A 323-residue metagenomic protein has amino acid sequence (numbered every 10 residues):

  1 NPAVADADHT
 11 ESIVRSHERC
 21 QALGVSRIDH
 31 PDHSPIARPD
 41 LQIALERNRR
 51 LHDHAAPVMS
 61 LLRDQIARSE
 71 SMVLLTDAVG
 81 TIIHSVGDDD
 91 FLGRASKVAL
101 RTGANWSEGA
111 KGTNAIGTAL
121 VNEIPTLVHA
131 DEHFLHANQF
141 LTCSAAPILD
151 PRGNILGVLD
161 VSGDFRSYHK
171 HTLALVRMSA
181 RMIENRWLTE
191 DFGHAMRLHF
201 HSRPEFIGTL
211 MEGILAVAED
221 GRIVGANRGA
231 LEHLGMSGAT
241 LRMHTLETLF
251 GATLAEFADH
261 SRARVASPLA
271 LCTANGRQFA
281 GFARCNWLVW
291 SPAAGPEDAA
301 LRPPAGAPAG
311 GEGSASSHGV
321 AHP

Functional and structural regions predicted by a protein language model:
N1-A110, N114-L127, F140, L149-D220 (+1 more regions): Intrinsically disordered, low-complexity terminal regulatory regions
F91-R94, H136, F165-S167, E232-G235 (+1 more regions): A short local loop/turn or secondary-structure capping micro-motif enriched for an aromatic residue
A104-E108, D164, S237-T240, H244-E256 (+1 more regions): Short, solvent-exposed coil/turn linker segments
D131-E132, F140-A145, F250-G310: PAS-family sensory/regulatory modules and their coupling/dimerization elements
D131-L135, S202-R203: Short, solvent-exposed loop/turn elements at beta->coil junctions and helix N-caps that rim active or binding pockets
G153, A274-N275, S316, H322: Short strand-coil-strand connectors
R186-A252, A305-P323: Signal-transducing coiled-coil/dimerization helices and immediately adjacent hinge/linker segments that couple sensory
